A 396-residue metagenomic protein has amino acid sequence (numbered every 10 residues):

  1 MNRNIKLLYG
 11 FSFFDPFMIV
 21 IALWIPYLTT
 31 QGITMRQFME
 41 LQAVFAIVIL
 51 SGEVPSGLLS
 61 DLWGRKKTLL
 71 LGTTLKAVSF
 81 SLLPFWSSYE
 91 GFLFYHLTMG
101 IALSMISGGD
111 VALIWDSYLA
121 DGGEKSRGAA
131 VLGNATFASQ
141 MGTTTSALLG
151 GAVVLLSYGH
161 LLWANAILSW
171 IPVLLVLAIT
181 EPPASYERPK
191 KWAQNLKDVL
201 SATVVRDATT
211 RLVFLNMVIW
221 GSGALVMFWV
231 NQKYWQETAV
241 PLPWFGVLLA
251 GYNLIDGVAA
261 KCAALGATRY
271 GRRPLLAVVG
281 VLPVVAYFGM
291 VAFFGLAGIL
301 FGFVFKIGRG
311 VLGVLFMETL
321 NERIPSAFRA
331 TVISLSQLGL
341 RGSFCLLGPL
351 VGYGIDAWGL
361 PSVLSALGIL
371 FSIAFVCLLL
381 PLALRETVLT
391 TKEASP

Functional and structural regions predicted by a protein language model:
M1-N2, T180-L215: Juxtamembrane intracellular "pre-TM" segments in multi-pass secondary transporters
M1-S51, A208-Y252: Helix-loop boundary and gating motifs at the non-cytosolic
L50-S87: Conserved MFS/SLC helix-loop-helix module at the cytosolic interface between two early adjacent transmembrane helices
G52-G64, V154, V258-R272, I355-D356: Helix-to-loop junctions at the C-terminal end of transmembrane segments in multipass secondary transporters
T74-S88, V281-F294: C-terminal ends and interior cores of transmembrane alpha-helices in multi-pass membrane transporters/permeases
L97-Q140: Cytoplasmic helix-loop-helix junction between adjacent transmembrane helices in 12-TM secondary transporters
N165-K191, L380-K392: Helix-loop junctions on the cytosolic side of multi-pass membrane transporters, especially the intracellular loop
R273-F316: C-terminal transmembrane helical hairpin of 12-TM major facilitator-type secondary transporters
